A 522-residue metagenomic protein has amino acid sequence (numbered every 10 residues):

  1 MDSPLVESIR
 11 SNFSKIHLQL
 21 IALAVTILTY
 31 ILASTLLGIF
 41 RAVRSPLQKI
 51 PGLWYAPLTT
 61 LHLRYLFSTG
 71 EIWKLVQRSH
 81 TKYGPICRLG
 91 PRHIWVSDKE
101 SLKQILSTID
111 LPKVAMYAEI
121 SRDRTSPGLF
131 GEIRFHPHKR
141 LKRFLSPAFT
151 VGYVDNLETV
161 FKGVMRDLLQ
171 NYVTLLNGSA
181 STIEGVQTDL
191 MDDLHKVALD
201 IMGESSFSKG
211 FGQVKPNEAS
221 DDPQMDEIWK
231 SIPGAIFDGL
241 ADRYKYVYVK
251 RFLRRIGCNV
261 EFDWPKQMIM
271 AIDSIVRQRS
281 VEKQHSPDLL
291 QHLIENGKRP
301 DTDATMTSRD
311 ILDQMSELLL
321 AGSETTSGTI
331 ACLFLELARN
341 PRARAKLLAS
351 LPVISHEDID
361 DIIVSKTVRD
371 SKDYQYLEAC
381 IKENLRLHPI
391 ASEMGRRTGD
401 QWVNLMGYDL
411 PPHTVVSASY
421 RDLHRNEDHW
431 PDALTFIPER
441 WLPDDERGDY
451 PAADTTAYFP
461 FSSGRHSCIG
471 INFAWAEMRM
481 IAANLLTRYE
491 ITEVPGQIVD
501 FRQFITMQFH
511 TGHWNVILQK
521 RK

Functional and structural regions predicted by a protein language model:
M1-N12, T506-K522: C-terminal helix/juxtamembrane-tail motif
D2-R140, D155, G163-D167, V197 (+6 more regions): N-terminal membrane-proximal hinge/A-helix region immediately C-terminal to the signal-anchor transmembrane segment
V114-R122, N156-I330, K346, V368: Cytochrome P450 heme-thiolate monooxygenase catalytic core
R143, P147, S316, A321 (+5 more regions): Cytochrome P450 heme-thiolate "Cys pocket" and heme-binding signature region
K162, E184, D222-S231, E336-A391 (+6 more regions): Cytochrome P450 I-helix active-site segment
T174, F211, P341-R344, R447 (+2 more regions): Cytochrome P450 heme-binding "Cys pocket" and the immediately downstream C-terminal segment
T325-A338, I481: Short, small-residue alpha-helix embedded
A418-D449: Conserved cytochrome P450 K-helix/beta-meander segment immediately N-terminal to the heme-binding cysteine loop
